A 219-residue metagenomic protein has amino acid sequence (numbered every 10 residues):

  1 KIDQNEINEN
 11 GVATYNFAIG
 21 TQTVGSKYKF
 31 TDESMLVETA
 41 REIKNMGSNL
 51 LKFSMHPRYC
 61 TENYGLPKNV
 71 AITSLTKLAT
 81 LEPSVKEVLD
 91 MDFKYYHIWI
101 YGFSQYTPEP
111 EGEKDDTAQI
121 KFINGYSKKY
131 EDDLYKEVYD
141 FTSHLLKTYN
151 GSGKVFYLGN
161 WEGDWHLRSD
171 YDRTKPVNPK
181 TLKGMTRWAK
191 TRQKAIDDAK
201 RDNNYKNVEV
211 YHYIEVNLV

Functional and structural regions predicted by a protein language model:
K1-D32, M46: Mature N-terminal, pre-catalytic/accessory segment of carbohydrate-active enzymes
E9-T21, N49-K52, F93-H97, V155-L158 (+1 more regions): Structural preference for beta-strand elements that scaffold enzyme active sites
F17, Y28-T61, E82-W99: Catalytic domains of carbohydrate-active enzymes, especially glycoside hydrolases
G20-K27, H56-R58, Y101-F103, W161-G163 (+1 more regions): Active-site beta-loop-alpha junctions enriched in small/polar residues
T23-F30, G65-L75, A118-K136, V177-K183: The substrate-binding groove and active-site-proximal loops of carbohydrate-active enzymes, especially glycoside
T39-I43, G47-N49, H56-L78, M185-A189 (+2 more regions): Hydrophobic alpha-helical segments at protein termini of multi-pass membrane proteins
L78-L89, Y96-T142, S169-Y171: Active-site-adjacent "subsite" loops/lids of carbohydrate-active enzymes
Y96-I100, K129-E137, T142-W161, L167-V219: Noncatalytic carbohydrate-binding groove/subsite architecture in carbohydrate-active enzymes
